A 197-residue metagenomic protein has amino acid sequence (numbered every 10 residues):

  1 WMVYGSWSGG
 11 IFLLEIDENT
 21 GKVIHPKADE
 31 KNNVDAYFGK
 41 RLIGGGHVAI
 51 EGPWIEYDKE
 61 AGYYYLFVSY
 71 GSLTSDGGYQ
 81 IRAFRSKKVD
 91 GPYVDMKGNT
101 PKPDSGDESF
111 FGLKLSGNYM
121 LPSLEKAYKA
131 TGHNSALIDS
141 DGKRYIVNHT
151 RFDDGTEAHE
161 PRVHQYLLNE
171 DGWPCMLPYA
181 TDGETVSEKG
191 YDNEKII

Functional and structural regions predicted by a protein language model:
W1-I197: Carbohydrate-active catalytic/glycan-binding domains of CAZyme proteins, especially the secreted or lumenal ectodomains
